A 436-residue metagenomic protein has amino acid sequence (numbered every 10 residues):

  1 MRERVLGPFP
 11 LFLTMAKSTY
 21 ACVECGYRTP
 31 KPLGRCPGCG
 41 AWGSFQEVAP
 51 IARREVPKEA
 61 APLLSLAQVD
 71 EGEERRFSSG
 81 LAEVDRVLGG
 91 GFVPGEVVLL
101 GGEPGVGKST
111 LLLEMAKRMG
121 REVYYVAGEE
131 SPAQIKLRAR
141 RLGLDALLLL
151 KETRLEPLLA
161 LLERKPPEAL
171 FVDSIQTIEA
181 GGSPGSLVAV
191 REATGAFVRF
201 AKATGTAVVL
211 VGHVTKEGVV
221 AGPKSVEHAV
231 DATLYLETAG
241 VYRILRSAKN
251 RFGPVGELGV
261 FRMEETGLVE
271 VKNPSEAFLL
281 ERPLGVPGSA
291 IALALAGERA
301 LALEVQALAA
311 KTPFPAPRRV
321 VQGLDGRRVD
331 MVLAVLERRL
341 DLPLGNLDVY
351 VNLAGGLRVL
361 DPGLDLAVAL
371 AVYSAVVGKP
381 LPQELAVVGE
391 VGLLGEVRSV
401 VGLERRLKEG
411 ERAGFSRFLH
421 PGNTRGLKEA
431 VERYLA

Functional and structural regions predicted by a protein language model:
V5-T14: Short, Lys/Arg-enriched N-terminal segments with co-localized hydrophobic residues within the first ~10-30 amino acids
A16-K17, A21-E24, R28-D85, V93-L99 (+6 more regions): Peripheral, non-AAA+ core regions of ATP-driven protein-machinery
E103, G128: P-loop (Walker A) phosphate-binding loop of NTP-binding proteins
V123-A127: Conserved RecA-like ASCE P-loop NTPase motor core of nucleic-acid helicases/translocases
E129-S131, V214: Residues in the short beta-alpha loop(s) of Rossmann-like NAD(P)-binding domains
L149: Conserved nucleotide-sensing/catalytic segment adjacent to the nucleotide-binding pocket in NTP-handling enzymes
